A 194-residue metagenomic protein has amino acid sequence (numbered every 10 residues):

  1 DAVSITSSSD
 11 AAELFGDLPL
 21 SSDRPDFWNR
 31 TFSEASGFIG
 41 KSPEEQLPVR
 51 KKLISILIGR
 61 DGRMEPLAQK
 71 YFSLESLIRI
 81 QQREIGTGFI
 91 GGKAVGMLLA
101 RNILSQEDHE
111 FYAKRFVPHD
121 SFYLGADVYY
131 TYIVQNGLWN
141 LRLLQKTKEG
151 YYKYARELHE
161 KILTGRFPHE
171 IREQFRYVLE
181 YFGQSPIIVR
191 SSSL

Functional and structural regions predicted by a protein language model:
D1-L194: N-terminal beta-alpha lobe that positions the nucleotide/phosphoryl donor in ATP/NTP-coupled carboxylate activation
